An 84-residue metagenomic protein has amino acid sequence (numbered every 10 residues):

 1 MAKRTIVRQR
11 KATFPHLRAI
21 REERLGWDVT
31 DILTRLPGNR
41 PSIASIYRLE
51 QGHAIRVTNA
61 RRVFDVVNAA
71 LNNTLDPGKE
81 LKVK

Functional and structural regions predicted by a protein language model:
M1-G26, D31, R35, N73 (+1 more regions): A short, Lys/Arg-rich alpha-helix, primarily the initiator
G26-D28, P41, T58: Residue-level signal for the short linker/turn that defines the boundary of a DNA-recognition helix
D31, P41-S45, K79: Residues in the helix-turn-helix
P37-I55: Recognition helix of helix-turn-helix/homeodomain-like DNA-binding domains that insert into the DNA major groove
A54-L75: DNA major-groove recognition helix of helix-turn-helix/homeodomain DNA-binding modules
